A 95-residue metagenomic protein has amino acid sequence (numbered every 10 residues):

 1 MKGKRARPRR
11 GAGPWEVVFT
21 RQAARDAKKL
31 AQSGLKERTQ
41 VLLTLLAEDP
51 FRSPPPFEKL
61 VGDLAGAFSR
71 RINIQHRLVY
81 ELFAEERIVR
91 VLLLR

Functional and structural regions predicted by a protein language model:
M1-V18, R25-K29, S33-V41, P54 (+3 more regions): Enriched for short, Lys/Arg-rich terminal
E48-P50: Blade/loop signatures of beta-propeller domains
L64: Acidic, metal-coordinating catalytic cores used for nucleic-acid/nucleotide bond scission and strand-transfer chemistry
